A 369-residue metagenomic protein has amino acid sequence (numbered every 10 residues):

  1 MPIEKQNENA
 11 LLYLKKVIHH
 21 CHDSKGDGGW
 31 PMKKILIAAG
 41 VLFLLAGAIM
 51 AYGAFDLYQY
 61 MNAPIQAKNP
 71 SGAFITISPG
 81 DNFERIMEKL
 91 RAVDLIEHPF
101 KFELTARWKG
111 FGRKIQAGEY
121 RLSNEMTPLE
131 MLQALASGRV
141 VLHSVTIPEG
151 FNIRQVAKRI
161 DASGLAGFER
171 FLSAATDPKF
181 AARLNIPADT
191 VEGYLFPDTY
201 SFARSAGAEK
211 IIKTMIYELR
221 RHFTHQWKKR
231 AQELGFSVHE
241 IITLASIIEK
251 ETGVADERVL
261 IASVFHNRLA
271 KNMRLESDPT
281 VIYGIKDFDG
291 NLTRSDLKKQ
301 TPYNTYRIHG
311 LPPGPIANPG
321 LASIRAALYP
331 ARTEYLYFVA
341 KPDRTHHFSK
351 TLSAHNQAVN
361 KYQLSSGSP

Functional and structural regions predicted by a protein language model:
E4, H19, L36-A38: Residues marking helix boundaries in flexible regions
E4-E8, K15-K16: Charged/polar low-complexity intrinsically disordered segments
Y13-L14, G28: Generic short amphipathic/hydrophobic targeting helices enriched at N-termini, encompassing Sec-type signal peptides
H19-P31: Short, Lys/Arg-enriched N-terminal segments with co-localized hydrophobic residues within the first ~10-30 amino acids
M32-P70: N-terminal type II signal-anchor transmembrane helix that functions as the membrane-insertion/stop-transfer segment
D56-F223: Signal peptide-directed extracytoplasmic domains
N82, T146, K158-S173, F180-P369: Bacterial extracytoplasmic/cell-wall-associated proteins, especially those involved in peptidoglycan
